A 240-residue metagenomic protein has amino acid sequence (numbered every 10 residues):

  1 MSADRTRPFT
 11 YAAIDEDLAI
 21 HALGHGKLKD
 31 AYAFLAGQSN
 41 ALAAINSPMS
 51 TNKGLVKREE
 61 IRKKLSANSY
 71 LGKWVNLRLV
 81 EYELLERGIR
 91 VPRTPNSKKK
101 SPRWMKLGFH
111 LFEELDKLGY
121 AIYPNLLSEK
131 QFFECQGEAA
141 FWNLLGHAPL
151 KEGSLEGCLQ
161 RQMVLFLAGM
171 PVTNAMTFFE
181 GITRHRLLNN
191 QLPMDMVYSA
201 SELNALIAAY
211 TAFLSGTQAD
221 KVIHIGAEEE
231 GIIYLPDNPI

Functional and structural regions predicted by a protein language model:
M1-I240: RNase H-like (RuvC/DEDD) metal-dependent nuclease/polynucleotide-processing core
